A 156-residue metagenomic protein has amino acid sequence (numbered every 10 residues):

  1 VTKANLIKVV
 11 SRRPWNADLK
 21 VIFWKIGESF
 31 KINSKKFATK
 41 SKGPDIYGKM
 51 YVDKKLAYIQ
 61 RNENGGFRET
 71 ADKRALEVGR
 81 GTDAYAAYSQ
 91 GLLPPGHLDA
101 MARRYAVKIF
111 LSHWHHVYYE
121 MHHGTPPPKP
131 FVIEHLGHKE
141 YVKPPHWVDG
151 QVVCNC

Functional and structural regions predicted by a protein language model:
T2-C156: A basic, often C-terminal nucleic-acid-binding module that engages the phosphate backbone, implemented in DNA
